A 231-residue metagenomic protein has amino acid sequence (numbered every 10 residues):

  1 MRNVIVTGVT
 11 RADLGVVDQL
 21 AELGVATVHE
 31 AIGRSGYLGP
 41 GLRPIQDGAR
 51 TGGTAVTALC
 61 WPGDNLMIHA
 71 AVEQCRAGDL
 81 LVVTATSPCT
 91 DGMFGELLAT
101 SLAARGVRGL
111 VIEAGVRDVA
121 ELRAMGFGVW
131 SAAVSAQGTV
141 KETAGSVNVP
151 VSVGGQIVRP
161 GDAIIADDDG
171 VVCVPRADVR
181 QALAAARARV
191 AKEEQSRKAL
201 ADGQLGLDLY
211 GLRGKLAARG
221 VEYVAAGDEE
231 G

Functional and structural regions predicted by a protein language model:
M1-P160, C173-G231: Feature captures the catalytic cores and cofactor-binding loops of soluble hydro-lyases/lyases that act on carboxylate
I164: C-terminal binding/interaction regions
D167: Beta-strand-loop-alpha-helix segment that lines the small-molecule cofactor/substrate pocket of alpha/beta enzymes
